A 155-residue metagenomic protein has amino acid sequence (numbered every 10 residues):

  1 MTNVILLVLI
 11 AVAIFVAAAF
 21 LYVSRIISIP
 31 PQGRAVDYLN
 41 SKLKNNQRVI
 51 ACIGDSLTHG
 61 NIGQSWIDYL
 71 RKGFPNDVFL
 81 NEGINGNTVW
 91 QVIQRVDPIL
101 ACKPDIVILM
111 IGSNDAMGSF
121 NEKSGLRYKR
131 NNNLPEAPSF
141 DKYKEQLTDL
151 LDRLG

Functional and structural regions predicted by a protein language model:
M1-I53, T58-I62, D68-G73, D77 (+1 more regions): N-terminal secretory targeting modules
A35-V36, G63, V92, L147: Amphipathic coiled-coil/heptad-repeat helices and related helical stalk/stem segments that mediate oligomerization
I53-D55, E82-N85, M110-S113: Active-site-proximal beta-strand/loop segments in catalytic clefts of secreted hydrolases
T58-H59, L80, N114-M117: Nucleotide phosphate-binding site architecture
H59-G63, N85, V89, F140-K144: Solvent-exposed, acidic/flexible segments
G63-Q64, F120: Conserved catalytic-core motifs of eukaryotic protein kinase domains, centered on the activation segment
K72, Q91-G155: Alpha-helical cap/lid subdomain in secreted, periplasmic, or secretory-pathway luminal O-acyl-processing enzymes
N76-W90: A short beta-strand-loop structural module common to alpha/beta enzyme folds
